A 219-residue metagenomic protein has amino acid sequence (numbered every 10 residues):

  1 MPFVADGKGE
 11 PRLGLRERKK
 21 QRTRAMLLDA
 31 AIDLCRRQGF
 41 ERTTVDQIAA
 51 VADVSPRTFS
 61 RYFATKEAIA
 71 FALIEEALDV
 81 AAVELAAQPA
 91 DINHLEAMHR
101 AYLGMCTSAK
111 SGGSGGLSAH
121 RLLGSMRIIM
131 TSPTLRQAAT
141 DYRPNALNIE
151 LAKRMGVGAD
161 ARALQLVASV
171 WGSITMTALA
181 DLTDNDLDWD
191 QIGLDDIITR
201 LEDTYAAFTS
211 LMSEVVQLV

Functional and structural regions predicted by a protein language model:
M1-G7, I149, A180-V219: C-terminal peripheral helix-coil segments that are non-catalytic and often amphipathic
M1-Q38, R42-V54: Basic, helix-initiating cap at the start of DNA-binding domains
G14, Q38-F40, D53, S60-A72 (+1 more regions): HTH DNA-binding helix-turn interface
T23, A77, Y102, A139-R143 (+1 more regions): Hydrophobic/aromatic residues within well-ordered alpha-helical segments
C35, T44-V45, K66-A77, L95-M98 (+1 more regions): Amphipathic alpha-helical segments enriched in hydrophobic/aromatic and basic residues that form the DNA-contacting
Q47-A50, F59, M98: Append "Primarily bacterial transcriptional regulators
A72, D79-L122: Hydrophobic alpha-helical connector segments
R127-G156, Q165-L166: Amphipathic alpha-helical packing segments from all-alpha helical-bundle domains
